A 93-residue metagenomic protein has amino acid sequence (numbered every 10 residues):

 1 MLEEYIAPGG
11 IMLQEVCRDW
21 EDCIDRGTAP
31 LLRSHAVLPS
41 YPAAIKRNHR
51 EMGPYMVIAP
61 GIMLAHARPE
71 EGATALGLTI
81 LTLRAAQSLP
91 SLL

Functional and structural regions predicted by a protein language model:
M1-L93: Cytosolic covalent-transfer regions centered on His/Cys nucleophiles that carry phosphoryl or persulfide groups
